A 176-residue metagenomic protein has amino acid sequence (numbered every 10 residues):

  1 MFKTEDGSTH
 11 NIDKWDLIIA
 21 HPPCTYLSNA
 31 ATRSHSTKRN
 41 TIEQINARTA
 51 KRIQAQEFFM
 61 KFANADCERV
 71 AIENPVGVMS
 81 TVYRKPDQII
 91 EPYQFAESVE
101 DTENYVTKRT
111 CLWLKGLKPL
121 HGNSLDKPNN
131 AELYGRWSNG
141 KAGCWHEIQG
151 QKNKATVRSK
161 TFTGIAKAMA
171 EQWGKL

Functional and structural regions predicted by a protein language model:
F2-W15, C24-L176: Class I S-adenosyl-L-methionine
I19: A conserved beta-strand element that flanks and buttresses the S-adenosyl-L-methionine
